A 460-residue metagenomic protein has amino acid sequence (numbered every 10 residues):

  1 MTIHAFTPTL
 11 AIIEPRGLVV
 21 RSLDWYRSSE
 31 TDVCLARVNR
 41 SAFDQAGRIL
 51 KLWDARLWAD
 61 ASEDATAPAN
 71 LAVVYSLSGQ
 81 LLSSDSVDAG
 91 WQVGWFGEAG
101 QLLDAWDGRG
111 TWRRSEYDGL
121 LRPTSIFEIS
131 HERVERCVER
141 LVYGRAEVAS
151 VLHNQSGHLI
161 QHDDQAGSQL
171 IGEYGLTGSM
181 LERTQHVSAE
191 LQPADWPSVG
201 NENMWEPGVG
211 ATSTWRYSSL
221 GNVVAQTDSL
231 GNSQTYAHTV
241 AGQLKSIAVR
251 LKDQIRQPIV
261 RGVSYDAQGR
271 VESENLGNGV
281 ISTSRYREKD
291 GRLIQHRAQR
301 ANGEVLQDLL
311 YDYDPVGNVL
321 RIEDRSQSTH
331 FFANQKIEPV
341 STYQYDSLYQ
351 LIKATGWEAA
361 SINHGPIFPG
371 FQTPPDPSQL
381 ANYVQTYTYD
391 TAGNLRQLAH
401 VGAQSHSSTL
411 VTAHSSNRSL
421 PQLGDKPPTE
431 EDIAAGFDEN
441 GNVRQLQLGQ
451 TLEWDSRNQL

Functional and structural regions predicted by a protein language model:
M1-F6, A11, L18, W25: Long, low-complexity, polar/charged, intrinsically disordered or flexibly structured peripheral segments
R16-V20, A46, V319: Amphipathic, well-ordered alpha-helical segments in soluble domains
G17, N39-S41, G90, R113 (+1 more regions): Low-complexity, Gly/Pro
R21, T31-R56, I171-Y174, L181-E182 (+1 more regions): Carboxylate/His-rich catalytic cores and anion/metal-binding grooves
S29, W58-L71, Y75, L81-S84 (+6 more regions): Acidic/glycine-rich beta-solenoid
L77, E98: Acidic/polar, compositionally biased interaction segments
